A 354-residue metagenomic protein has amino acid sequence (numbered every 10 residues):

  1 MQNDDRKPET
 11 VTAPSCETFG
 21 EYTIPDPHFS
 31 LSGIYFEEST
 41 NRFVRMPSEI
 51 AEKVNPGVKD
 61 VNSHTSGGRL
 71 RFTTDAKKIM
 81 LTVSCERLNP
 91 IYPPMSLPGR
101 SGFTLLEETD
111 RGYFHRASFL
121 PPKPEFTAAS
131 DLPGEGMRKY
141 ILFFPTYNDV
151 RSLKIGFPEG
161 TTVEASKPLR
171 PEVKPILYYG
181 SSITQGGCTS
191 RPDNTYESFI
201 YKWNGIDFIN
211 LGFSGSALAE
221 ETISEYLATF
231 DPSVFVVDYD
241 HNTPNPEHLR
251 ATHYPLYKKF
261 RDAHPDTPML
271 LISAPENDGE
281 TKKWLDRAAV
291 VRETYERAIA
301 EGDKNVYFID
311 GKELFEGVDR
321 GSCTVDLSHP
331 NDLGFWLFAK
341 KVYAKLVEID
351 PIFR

Functional and structural regions predicted by a protein language model:
M1-P175, V347-R354: N-terminal secretory targeting modules
S96, L132-P133, Y140-A217, E221-D231: Serine-esterase "nucleophile elbow" of acetyl-processing enzymes
I141-F143, V236-D238, L270: Structural motif
G180-S181, L211-S214, D238-H241, I272-P275 (+1 more regions): Active-site-proximal beta-strand/loop segments in catalytic clefts of secreted hydrolases
Y196, T252-L256, R287-T294: A general structural detector for well-ordered alpha-helical segments in enzyme core domains, enriched
I200, A217-A263, A274-G279: Oxyanion-hole/transition-state-stabilizing segment in secreted/luminal serine hydrolases and related acyltransferases
H264-M269: A short helix->loop->beta-strand "cap" motif at the edges of active sites that frequently abuts
G279-R354: Catalytic His-Asp segment of secreted/periplasmic serine-dependent ester chemistry enzymes
